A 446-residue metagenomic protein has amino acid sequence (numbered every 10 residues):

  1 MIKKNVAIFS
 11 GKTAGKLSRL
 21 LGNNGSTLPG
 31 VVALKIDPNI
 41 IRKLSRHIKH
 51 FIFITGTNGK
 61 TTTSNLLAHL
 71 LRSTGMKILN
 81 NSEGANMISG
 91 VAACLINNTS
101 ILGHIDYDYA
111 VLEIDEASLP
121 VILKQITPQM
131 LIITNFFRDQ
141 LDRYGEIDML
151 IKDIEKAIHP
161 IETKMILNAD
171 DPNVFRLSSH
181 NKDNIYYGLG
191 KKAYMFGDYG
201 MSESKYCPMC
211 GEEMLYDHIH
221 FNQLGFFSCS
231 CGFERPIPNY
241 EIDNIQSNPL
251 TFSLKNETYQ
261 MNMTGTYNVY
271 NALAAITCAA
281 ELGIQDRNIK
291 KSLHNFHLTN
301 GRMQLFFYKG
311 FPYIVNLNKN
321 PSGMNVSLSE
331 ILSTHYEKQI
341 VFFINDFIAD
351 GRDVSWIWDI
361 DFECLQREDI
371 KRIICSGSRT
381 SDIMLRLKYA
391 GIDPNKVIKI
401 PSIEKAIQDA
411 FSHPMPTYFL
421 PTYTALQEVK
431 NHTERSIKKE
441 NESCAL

Functional and structural regions predicted by a protein language model:
I2-G188, F196-Y206: Phosphate-binding loop of NTP-binding sites
E113, T134, I166, N271 (+3 more regions): Residue-level signal for inorganic ion chemistry
Q125-N135, Q223-P236, M263-H294, M415: A conserved, hydrophobic alpha-helical segment in the catalytic core of large ATP/adenylate-utilizing enzymes
G190-T251, N262: Cys/His-rich short segments
I245-S247, C278-I314, N318: Gly/charged, well-structured mid-domain segments that form the phosphate/adenylate-handling core of ATP-dependent
L317-N395, K438-L446: Active-site beta-alpha connecting loops in nucleotide-dependent enzymes
N395-A406: Short acidic-hydrophobic, aromatic-tinged amphipathic segments that line or gate anion-handling sites
F419-L446: Glycine/aspartate-rich loop-and-adjacent alpha/beta segment that forms the canonical ThDP
